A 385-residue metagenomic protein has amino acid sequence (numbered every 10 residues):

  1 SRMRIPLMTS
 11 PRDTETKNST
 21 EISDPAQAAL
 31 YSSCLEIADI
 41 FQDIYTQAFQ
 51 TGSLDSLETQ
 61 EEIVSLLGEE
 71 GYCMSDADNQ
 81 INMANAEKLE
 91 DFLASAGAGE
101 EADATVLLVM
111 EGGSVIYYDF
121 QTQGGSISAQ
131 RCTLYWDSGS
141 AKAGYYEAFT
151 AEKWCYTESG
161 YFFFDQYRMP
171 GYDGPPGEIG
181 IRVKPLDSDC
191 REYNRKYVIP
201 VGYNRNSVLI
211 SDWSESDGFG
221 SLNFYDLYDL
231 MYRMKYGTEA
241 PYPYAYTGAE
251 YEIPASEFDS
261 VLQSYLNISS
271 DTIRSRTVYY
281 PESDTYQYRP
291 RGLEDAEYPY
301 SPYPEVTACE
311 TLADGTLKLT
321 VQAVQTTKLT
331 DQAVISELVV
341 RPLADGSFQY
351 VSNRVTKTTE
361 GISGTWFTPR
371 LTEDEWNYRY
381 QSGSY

Functional and structural regions predicted by a protein language model:
R2-Y385: Mature, Sec-exported extracytoplasmic domains of Gram-positive
